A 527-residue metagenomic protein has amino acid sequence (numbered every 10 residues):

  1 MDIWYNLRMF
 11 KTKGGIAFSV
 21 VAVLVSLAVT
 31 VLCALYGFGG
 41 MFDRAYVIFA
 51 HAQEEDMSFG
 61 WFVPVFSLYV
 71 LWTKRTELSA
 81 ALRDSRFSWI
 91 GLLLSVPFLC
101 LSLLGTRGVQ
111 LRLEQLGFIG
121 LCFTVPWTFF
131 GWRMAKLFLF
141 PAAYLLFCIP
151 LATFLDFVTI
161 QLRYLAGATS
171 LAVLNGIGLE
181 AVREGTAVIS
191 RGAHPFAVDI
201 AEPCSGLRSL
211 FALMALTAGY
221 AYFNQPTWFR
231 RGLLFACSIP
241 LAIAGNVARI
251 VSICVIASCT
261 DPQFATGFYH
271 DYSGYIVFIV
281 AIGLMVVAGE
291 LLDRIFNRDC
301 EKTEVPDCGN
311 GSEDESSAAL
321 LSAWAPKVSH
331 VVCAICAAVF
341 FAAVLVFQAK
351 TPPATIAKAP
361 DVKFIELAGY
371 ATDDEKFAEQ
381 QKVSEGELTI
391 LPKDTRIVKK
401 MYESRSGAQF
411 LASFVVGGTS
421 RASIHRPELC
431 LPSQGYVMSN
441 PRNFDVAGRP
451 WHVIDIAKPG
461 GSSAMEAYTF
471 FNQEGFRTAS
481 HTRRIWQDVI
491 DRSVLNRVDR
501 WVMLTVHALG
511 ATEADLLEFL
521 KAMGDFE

Functional and structural regions predicted by a protein language model:
D2-E527: Hydrophobic N-terminal alpha-helices or hydrophobic patches in metabolic proteins across all domains of life
